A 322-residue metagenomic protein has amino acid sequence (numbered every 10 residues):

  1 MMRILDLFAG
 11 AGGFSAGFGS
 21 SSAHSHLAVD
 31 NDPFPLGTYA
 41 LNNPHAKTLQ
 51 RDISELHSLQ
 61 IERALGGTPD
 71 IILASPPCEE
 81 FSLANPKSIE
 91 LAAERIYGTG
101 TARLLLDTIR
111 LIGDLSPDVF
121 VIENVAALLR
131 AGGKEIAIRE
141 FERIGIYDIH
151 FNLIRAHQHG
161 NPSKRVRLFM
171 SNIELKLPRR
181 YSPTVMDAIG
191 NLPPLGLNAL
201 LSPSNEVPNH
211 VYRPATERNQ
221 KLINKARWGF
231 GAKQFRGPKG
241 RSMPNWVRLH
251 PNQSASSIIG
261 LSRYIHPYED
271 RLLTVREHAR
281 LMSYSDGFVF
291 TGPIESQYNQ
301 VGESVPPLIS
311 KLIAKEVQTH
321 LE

Functional and structural regions predicted by a protein language model:
I4-F14, F18, G66-K87, F120-N124 (+4 more regions): Conserved proline-anchored active-site loop of SAM-dependent methyltransferases that bridges a beta-strand
S25-L27: Short beta-strand element of Class I
D32: Conserved SAM/SAH-binding beta-strand->alpha-helix loop
T38-T48: Short, conserved SAM-binding/catalytic segment of Class I S-adenosyl-L-methionine-dependent methyltransferases
A40, S54-E55, E62: Class I S-adenosyl-L-methionine-dependent methyltransferase catalytic core
R51-L56, I154: Conserved SAM/SAH-binding loop
L59-P69, E79-M243: Class I S-adenosyl-L-methionine
E206-E322: C-terminal target-recognition/interaction regions appended to catalytic cores
